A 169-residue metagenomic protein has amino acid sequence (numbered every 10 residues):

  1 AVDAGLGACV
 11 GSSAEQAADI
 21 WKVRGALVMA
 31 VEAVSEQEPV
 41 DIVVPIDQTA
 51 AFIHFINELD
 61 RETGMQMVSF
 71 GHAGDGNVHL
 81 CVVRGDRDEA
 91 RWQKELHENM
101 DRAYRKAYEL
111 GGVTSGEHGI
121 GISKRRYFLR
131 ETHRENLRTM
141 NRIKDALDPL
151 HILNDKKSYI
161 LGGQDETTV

Functional and structural regions predicted by a protein language model:
A1-R102, K106, L110: C-terminal substrate-recognition/cap domain of FAD-linked oxidoreductases
G11-R24, H72-H79, E117-R126, K156-T168: A glycine-rich phosphate-binding loop feature that marks nucleotide/adenosyl-phosphate handling sites
R91-E95, N99, I120, F128-E131 (+1 more regions): Short amphipathic alpha-helical interaction segments
E98-R102, S115, S123, R138: Short amphipathic alpha-helical segments
Y108-I120, D145, P149-L153: Alpha-helix capping/hinge segments and adjacent helical runs
R125-V169: Activity-critical C-terminal alpha-helical subdomain
